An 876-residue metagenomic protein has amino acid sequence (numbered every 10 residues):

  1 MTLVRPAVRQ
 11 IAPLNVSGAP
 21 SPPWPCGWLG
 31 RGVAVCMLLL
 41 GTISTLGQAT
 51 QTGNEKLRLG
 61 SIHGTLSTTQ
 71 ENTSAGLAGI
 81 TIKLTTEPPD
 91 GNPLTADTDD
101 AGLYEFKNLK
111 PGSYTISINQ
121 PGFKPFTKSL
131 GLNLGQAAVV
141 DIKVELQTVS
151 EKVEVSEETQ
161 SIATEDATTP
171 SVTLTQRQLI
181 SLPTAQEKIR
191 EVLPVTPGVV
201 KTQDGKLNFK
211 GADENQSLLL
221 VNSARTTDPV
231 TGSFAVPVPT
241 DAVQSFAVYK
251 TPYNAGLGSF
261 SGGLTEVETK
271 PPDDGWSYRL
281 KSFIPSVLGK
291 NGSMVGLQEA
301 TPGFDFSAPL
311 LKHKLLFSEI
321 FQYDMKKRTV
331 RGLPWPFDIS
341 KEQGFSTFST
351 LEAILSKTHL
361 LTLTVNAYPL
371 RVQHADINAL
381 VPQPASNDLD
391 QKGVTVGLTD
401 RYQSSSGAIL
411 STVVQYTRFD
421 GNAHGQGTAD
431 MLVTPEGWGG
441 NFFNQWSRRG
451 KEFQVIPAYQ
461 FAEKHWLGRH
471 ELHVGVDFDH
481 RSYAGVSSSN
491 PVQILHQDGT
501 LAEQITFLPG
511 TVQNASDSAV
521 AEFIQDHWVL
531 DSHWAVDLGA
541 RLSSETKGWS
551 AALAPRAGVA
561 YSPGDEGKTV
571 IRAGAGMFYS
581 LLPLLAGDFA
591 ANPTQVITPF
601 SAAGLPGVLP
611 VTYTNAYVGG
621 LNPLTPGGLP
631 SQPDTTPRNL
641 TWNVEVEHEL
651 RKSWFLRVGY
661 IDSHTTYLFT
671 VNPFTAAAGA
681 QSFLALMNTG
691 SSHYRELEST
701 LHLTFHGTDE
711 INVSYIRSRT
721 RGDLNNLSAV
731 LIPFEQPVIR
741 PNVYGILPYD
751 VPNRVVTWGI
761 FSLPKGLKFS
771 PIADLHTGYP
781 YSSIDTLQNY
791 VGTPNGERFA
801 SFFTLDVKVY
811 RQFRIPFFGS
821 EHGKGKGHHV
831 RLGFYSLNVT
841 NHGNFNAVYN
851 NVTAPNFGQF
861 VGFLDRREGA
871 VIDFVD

Functional and structural regions predicted by a protein language model:
L3, I43-A167, V172-T175, T227 (+1 more regions): Periplasm-facing N-terminal accessory domains of Gram-negative outer-membrane beta-barrel systems
F123-K124, L130-D141, E151-P271, F283-N291 (+5 more regions): Periplasmic N-terminal accessory/gating domains of Gram-negative outer-membrane beta-barrel systems
K201, A255-G258, P272-S277, L311-L315 (+9 more regions): Short loop/turn motifs that connect adjacent beta-strands in outer-membrane beta-barrel proteins
G296-R371, D388-T412, P555: Transmembrane beta-barrel wall of Gram-negative outer-membrane proteins
L360-F523, T675-A685, T689-G690, E696 (+1 more regions): Replace "related TpsB outer-membrane translocases also match" with "some related outer-membrane beta-barrels such as
G558-A685, A800, F818: Solvent-exposed loop/turn elements at secondary-structure boundaries
S653, P764-Q788, T804, Y810-D876: C-terminal beta-signal and adjacent terminal beta-strands/loops of Gram-negative outer-membrane beta-barrel proteins
R657-S783: Gram-negative outer-membrane beta-barrel transporters
